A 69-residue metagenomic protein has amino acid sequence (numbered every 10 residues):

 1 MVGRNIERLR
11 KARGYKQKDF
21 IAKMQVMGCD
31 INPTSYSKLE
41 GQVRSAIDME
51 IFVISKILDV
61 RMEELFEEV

Functional and structural regions predicted by a protein language model:
M1, E67-E68: A detector for short, charged/polar N-terminal pre-domain segments
R4-V26: Short basic helix-loop element that most often maps to the first helix and adjoining turn of HTH DNA-binding modules
I6, F20-I21, Y36-L39, L65: Conserved hydrophobic/aromatic packing and binding residues within compact polymer-binding modules
K16, M27, N32-S35, I47 (+1 more regions): Short coil turns linking two alpha-helices in DNA-binding domains
M27, V43, V69: The DNA-recognition helices of helix-turn-helix-type DNA-binding domains
G41-V53: Short, basic-rich loop-to-helix N-cap that marks the start of a DNA-contacting helix
E50-L58, L65-F66: Hydrophobic micro-packing sites on short alpha-helices
